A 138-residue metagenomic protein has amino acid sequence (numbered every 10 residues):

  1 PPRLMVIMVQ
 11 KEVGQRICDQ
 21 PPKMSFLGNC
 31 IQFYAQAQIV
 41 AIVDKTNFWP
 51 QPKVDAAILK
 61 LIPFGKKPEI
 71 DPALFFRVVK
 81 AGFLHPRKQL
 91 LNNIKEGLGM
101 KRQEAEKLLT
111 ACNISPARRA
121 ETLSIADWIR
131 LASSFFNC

Functional and structural regions predicted by a protein language model:
P1-A120, R130-C138: Class I S-adenosyl-L-methionine
